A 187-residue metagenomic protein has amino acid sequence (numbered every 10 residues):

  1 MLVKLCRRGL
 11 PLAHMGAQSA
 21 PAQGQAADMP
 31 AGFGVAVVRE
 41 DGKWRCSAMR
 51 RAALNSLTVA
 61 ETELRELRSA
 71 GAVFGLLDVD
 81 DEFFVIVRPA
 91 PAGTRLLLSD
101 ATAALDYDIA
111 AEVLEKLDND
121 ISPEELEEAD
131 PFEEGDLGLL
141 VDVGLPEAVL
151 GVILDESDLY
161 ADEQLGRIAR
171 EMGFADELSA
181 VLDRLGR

Functional and structural regions predicted by a protein language model:
L2-L67: N-terminal "first-domain core" detector
A26-D28, A48-I109: Compact, well-ordered interaction domains used in eukaryotic information-processing assemblies
M29, G34, V59, S69-G71 (+4 more regions): Sparse, context-dependent recognition of short Cys/His-centered cofactor- or disulfide-binding micro-motifs
G34-A36, I86-V87, I168: Long, contiguous hydrophobic alpha-helical segments, chiefly transmembrane helices and signal peptides
G34-A36, L76, V113: Generic structural hydrophobic/aromatic packing signal, biased to beta-strands
D106-R187: Charged, compositionally biased boundary regions
